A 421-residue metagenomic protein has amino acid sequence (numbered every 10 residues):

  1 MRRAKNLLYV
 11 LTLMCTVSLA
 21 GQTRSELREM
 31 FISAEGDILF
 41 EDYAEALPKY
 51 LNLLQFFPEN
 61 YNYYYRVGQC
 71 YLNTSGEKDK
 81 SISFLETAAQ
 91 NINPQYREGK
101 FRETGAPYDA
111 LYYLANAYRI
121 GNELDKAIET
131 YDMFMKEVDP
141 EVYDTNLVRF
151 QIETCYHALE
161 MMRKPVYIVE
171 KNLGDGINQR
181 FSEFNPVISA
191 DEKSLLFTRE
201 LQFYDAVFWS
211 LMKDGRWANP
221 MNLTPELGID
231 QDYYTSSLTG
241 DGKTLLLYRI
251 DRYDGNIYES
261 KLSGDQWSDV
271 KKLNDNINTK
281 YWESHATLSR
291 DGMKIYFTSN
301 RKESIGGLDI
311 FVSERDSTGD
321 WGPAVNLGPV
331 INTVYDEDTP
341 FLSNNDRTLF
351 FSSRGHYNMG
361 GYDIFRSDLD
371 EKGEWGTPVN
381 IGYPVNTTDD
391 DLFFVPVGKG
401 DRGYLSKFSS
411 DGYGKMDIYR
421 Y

Functional and structural regions predicted by a protein language model:
S25-F56: Alpha-helical segment of the N-proximal tetratricopeptide repeat
R28, G99, E103-A106, Y113 (+1 more regions): Short, conserved micro-motifs composed of acidic
F40, T74-S75, G121: Structural motif corresponding to the intra-repeat A-B loop/turn of tetratricopeptide repeats
Y43, E77-K78, L124: TPR-repeat structural position
N52-Q55, T87-Q90, R97, R102 (+1 more regions): Conserved structural position within tetratricopeptide repeats
